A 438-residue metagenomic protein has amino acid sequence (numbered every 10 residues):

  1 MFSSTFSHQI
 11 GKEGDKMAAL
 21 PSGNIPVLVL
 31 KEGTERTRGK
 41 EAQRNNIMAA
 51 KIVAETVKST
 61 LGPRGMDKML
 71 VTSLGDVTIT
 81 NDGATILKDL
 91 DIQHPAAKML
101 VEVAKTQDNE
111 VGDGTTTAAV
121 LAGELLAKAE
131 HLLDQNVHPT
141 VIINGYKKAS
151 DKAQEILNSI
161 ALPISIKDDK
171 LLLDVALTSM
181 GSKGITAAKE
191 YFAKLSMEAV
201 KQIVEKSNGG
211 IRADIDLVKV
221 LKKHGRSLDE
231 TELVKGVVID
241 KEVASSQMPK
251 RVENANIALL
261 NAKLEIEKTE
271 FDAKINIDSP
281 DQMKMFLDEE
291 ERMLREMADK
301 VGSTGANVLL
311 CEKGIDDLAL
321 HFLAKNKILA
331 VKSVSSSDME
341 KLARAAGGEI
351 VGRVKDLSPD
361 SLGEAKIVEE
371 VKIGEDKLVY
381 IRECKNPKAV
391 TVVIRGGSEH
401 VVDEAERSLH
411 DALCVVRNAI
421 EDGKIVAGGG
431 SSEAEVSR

Functional and structural regions predicted by a protein language model:
F2-R438: Core, soluble structural subunits of large cytosolic macromolecular machines
